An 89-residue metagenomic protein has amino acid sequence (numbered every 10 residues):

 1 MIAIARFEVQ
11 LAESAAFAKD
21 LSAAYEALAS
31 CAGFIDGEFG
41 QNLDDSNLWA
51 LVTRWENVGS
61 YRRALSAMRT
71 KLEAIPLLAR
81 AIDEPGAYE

Functional and structural regions predicted by a protein language model:
I2, L21-S22: Residue-level signal for cytosolic alpha-helical hairpin/rod architecture
I2-E8, E38-L65: Short, well-ordered beta-strand segments in beta-rich or mixed alpha/beta enzyme and ligand-binding folds
E8-D20: Short, surface-exposed ligand-recognition loops at beta-strand->loop->(often short) alpha-helix junctions that present
A23-D36, R54-A87: An amphipathic, aromatic/His-enriched active-site/gating alpha helix that lines ligand/cofactor pockets
